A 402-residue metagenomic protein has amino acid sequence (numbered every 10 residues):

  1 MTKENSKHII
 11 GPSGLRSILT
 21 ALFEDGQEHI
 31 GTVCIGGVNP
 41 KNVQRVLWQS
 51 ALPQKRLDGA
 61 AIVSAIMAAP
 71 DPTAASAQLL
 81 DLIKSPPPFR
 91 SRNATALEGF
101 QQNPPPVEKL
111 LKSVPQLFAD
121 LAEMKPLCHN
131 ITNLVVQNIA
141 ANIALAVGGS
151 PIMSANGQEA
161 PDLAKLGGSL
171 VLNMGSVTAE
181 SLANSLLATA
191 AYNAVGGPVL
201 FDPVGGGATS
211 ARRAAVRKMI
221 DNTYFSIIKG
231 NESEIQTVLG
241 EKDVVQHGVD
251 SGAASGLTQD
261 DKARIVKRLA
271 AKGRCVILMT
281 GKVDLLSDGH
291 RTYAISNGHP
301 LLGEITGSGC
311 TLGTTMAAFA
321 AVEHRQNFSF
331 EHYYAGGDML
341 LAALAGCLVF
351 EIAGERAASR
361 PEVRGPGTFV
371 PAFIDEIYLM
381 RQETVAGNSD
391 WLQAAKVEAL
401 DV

Functional and structural regions predicted by a protein language model:
M1, N184, T189-G230: Glycine/small-residue-rich loop that forms an oxyanion/phosphate-binding "nest" at active or ligand-binding sites
M1-S6, S50-L79, A343, R360: Glycine-rich phosphate-binding active-site loops on the catalytic face of alpha/beta enzymes
T2-L19, K41-V43, A69-S76, A179-L187: Active-site-adjacent beta->alpha loops and helix N-cap segments on the catalytic face of soluble alpha/beta enzymes
G11-S17, L22-E24, A211-A294, G298-L301: Conserved phosphate/ATP/ADP-binding segment of small-molecule kinases
T20-I62: Catalytic cores of alpha/beta
A65, A74-S76, L82, P86-L117 (+2 more regions): Charged C-terminal helix
N142-G196, F201: Active-site cofactor/substrate anionic-group-binding motifs, chiefly glycine- and Lys/Arg-rich phosphate-binding loops
T237, T306-H332, D338-L348: Short, small-residue alpha-helix embedded
